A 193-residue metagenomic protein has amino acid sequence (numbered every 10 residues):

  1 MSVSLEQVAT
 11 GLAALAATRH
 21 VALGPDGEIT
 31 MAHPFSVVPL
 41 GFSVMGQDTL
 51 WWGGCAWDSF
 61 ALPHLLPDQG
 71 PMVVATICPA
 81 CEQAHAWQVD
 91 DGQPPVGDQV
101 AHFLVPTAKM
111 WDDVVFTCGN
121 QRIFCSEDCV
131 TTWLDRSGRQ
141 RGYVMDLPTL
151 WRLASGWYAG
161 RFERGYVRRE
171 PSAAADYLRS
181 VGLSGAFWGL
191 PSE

Functional and structural regions predicted by a protein language model:
S2-A17: Short amphipathic alpha-helical interaction segments
S2-S4, Q69, S184: Short coil/loop linkers at secondary-structure junctions
E6-V8, P25-D26, Q88, W188: Residue-level detector of family-conserved "landmark" positions at structurally sensitive sites
A14, A61, Y177: Alpha-helical scaffold segments in soluble metabolic enzymes
A16-G27: A short, conserved structural fragment
P25-L50, D91, Q99-F103: Short, cationic-aromatic polyanion-contact patches
T49, C55-R168: Mid-protein regulatory/catalytic core that forms ligand/cofactor-binding pockets and protein-protein interaction
E163-E193: Charged, low-complexity interaction segments
